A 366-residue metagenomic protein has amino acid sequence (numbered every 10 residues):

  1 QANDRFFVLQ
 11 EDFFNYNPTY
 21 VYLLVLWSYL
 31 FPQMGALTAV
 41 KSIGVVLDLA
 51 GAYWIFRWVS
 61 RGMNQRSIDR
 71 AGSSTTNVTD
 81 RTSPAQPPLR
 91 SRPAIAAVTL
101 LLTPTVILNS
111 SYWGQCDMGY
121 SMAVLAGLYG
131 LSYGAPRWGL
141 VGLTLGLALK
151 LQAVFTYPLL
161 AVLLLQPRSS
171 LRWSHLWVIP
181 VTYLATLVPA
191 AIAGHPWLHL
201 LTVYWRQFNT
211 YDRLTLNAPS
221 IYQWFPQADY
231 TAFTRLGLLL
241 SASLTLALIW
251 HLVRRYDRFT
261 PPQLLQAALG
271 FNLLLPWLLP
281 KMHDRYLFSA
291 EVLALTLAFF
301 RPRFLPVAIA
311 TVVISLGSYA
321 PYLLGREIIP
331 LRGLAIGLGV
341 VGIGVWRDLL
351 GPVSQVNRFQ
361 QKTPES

Functional and structural regions predicted by a protein language model:
Q1-Y22, L26-F31, H195-V203: Extracytosolic helix-loop segments that constitute the early lumenal/periplasmic catalytic or substrate-binding loops
P18, Y22, Q33-Y53, Y230-S241: Loop-to-helix entry region of an early transmembrane alpha helix in multi-pass inner-membrane enzymes
S42-R66, T75-V78, S243-R254: Transmembrane-helix motifs of polytopic, lipid-linked glycan transferases
W54, G119-P136, L293-A294: Specific aromatic-rich, kink-prone transmembrane helix
T75, R92-Y129, L140-Q152, I179 (+2 more regions): Membrane-embedded helix bundles of polyisoprenyl
T156-V181, I192, S289: Perimembrane helix-loop-helix junctions
L200-P219, W250, A268-L269, L297 (+1 more regions): Transmembrane helical bundles and short interhelical boundary loops of multi-pass, membrane-embedded
V203, Q207-L278: Aromatic/glycine/proline-enriched transmembrane-helix motif characteristic of membrane-embedded glycan-assembly enzymes
